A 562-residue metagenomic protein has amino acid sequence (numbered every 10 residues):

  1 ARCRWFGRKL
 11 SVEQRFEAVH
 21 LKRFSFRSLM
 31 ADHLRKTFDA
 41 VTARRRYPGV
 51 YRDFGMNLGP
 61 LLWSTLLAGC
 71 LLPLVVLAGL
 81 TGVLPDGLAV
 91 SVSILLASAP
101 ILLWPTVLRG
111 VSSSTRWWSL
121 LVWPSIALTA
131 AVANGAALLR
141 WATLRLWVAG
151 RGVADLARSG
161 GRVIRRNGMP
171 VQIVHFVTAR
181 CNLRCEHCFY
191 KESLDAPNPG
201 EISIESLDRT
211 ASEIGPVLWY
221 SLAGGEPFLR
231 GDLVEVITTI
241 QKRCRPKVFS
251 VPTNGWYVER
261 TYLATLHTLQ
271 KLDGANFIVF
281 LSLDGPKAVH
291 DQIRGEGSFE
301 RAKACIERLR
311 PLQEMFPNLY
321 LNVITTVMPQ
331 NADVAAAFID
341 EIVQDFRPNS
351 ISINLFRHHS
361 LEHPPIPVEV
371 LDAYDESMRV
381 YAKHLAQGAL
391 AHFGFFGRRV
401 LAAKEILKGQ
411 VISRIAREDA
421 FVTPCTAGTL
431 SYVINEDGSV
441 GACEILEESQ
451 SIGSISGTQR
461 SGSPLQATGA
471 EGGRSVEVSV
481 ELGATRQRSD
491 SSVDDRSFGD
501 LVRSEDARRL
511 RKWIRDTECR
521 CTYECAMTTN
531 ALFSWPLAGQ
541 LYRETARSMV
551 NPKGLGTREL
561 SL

Functional and structural regions predicted by a protein language model:
A1-R52: Catalytic donor/gating beta->alpha subdomain of glycosyltransferases that bind UDP-sugars
A18, S439-V440, C521: Hydrophobic "anchor" residues
T65-R145: Membrane-embedded multi-pass helical conduit in multi-pass membrane proteins, especially envelope-biosynthetic
G150-D195, S212, K404, G409-V411 (+3 more regions): N-terminal pre-core extensions flanking Radical SAM catalytic domains
V153-F277, H359-H363, E369-A373: Conserved alpha-helical substructure of the radical SAM core
C181, C185-C188, C425, C443 (+2 more regions): Short cysteine clusters
K271-G274, I278-A427, S431-D437, G441 (+7 more regions): Radical SAM enzyme [4Fe-4S]-AdoMet core and its adjacent flexible, acidic and glycine-rich loops/tails across
L446-G457, D490-T528: Membrane-interface junctions of multi-pass transporters
